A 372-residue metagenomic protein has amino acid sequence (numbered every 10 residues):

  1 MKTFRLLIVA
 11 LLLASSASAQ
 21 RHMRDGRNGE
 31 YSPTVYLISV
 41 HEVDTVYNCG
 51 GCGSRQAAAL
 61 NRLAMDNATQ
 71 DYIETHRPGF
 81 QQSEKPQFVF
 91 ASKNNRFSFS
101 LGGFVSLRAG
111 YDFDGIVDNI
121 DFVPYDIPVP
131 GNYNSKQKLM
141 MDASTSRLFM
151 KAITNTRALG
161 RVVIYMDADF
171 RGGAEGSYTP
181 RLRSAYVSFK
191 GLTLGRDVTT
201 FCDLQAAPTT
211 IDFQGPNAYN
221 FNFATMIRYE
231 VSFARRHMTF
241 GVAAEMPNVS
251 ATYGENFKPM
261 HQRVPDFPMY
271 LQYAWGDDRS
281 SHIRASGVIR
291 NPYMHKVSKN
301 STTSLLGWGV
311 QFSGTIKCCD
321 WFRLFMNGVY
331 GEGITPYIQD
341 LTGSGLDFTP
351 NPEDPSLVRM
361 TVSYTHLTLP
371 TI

Functional and structural regions predicted by a protein language model:
M1-D25: Bacterial Sec-dependent N-terminal signal peptides
A19-F113: N-terminal periplasmic/intermembrane-space "pro-region" immediately following the signal or transit peptide
S92-N119, Y133-S250, R263, P268 (+3 more regions): Outer membrane beta-barrel
K93, Q137-M140, E175-T179, G215-F221 (+5 more regions): Replace "Gram-negative outer membrane beta-barrel proteins" with "bacterial and organellar outer membrane beta-barrel
G115-I120, E175-L182, Q205-D212, A251-P259 (+3 more regions): Outer-membrane beta-barrel translocator domains and adjoining extracellular loop/strand segments of Gram-negative
L306-Y364: Long, well-ordered mid-to-C-terminal structural blocks that present hydrophobic/aromatic surfaces
T365-T371: Conserved small/polar residues in nucleotide/adenosyl-binding loops
